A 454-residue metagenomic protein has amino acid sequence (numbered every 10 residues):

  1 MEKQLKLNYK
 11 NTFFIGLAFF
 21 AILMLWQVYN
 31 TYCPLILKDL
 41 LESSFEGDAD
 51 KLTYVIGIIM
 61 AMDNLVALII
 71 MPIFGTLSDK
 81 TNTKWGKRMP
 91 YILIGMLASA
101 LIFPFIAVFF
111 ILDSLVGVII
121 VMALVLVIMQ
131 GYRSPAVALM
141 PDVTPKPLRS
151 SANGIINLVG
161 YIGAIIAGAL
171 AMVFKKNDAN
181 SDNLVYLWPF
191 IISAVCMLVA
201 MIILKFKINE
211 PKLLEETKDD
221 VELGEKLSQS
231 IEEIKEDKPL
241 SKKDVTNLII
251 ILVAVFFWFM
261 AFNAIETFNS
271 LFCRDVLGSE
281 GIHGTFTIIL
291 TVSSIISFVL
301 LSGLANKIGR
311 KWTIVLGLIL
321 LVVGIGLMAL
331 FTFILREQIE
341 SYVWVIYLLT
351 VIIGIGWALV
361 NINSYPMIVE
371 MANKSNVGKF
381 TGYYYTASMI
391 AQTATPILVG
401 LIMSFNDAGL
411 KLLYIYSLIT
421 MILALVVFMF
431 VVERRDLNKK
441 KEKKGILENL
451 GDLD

Functional and structural regions predicted by a protein language model:
M1-K10, F110-I120, G131-V137, V143-I265 (+2 more regions): Intracellular loop-helix junctions on the cytosolic face of multi-pass helical membrane proteins
E2-N64, N247-A254, W258-L277, H283: Helix-loop boundary and gating motifs at the non-cytosolic
D50-Y54, K146-I156, E280-G281, A372-Y384: Loop-to-transmembrane helix entry/capping segments in MFS-fold secondary transporters and related SLC/MFSD carriers
I69-K84, S297-R310, M403: Helix-to-loop junctions at the C-terminal end of transmembrane segments in multipass secondary transporters
I92-L112, L320-I339: C-terminal ends and interior cores of transmembrane alpha-helices in multi-pass membrane transporters/permeases
I102-F109, D113-Y132, S341-L359: Hydrophobic core of transmembrane alpha-helices in multi-pass small-molecule transporters, especially MFS/SLC-type
G131-T144, L359-N373: Intracellular juxtamembrane helix-capping segments at the cytosolic ends of symmetry-related transmembrane helices
K311-N361: C-terminal transmembrane helical hairpin of 12-TM major facilitator-type secondary transporters
